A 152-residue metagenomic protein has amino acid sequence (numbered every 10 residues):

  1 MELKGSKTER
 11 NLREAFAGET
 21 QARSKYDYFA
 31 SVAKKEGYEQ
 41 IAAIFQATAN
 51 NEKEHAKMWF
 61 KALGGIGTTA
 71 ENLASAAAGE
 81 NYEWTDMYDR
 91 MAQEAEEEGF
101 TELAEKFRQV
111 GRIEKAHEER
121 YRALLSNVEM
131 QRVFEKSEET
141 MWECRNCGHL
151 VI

Functional and structural regions predicted by a protein language model:
M1-I152: Non-heme di-metal
